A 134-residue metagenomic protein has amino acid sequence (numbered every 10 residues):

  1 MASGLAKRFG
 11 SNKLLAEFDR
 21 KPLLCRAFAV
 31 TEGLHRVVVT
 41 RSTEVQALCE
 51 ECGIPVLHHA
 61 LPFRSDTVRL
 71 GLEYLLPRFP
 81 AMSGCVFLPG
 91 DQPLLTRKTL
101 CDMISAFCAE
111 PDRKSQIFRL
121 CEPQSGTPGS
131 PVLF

Functional and structural regions predicted by a protein language model:
M1-T43: N-terminal glycine-rich phosphate-binding loop and ensuing alpha1 helix
L23, V45, F63-T67: Generic hydrophobic secondary-structure packing signal
H35-R36, I54-V56, C85: Hydrophobic anchor at the start of a short beta-strand that flanks the dinucleotide cofactor-binding loop
V39-R41, L57-H59, L120-P123: Conserved beta-strand termini and adjacent loop/short-helix elements that scaffold enzyme active sites in alpha/beta
Q46-C52: Short loop/helix-cap segments at secondary-structure boundaries that form the rim of catalytic
G53-S65: Conserved donor nucleotide-binding strand/loop of the catalytic core
R64-L133: Conserved beta-loop-beta/alpha segment of the NTase-like Rossmann-fold superfamily that binds/positions NTPs
